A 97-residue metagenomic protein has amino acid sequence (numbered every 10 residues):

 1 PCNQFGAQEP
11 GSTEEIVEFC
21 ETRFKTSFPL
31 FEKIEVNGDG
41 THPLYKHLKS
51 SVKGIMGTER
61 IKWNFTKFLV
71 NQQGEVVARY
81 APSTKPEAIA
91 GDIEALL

Functional and structural regions predicted by a protein language model:
P1-H42: Structural microenvironment flanking redox-active thiols in thiol-disulfide oxidoreductases
K46, S51-L97: Thiol-/selenol-based redox modules, centered on thioredoxin-like and closely related oxidoreductase domains
